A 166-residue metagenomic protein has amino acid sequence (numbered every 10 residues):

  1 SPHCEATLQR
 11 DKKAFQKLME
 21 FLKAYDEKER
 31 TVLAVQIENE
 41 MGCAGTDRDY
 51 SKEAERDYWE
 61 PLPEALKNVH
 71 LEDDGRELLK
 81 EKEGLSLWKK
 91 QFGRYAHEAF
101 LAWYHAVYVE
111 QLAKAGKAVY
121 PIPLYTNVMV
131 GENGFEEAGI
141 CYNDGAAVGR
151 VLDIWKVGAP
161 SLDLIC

Functional and structural regions predicted by a protein language model:
S1-W155: Polysaccharide-binding and catalytic clefts of secreted carbohydrate-active enzymes
Q36, I165-C166: Conserved beta-strand positions in the central sheet of alpha/beta enzyme cores
W155-I165: Structural recognition of alpha->loop->beta junctions
